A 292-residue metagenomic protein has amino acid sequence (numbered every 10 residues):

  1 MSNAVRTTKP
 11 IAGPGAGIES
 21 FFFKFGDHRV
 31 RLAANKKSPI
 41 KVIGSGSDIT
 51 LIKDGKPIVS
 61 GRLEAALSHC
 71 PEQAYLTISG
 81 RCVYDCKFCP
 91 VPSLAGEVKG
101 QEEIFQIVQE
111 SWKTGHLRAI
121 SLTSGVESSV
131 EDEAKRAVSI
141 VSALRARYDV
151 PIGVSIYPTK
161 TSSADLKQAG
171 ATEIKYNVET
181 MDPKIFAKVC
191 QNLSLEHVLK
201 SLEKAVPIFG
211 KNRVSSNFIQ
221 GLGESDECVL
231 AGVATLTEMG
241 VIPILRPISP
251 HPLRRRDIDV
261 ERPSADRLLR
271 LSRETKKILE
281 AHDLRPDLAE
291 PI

Functional and structural regions predicted by a protein language model:
M1-I52, K204, I208, D226-I292: Auxiliary Fe-S-binding modules of radical SAM enzymes
V5-A12, V59-P92, Q109-T114, R118-A119: N-terminal pre-triad scaffold of radical SAM enzymes
T50, G55-A65, I292: N-terminal pre-core extensions flanking Radical SAM catalytic domains
G80-C82, V178-T180, P247-S249: Short, small-residue-rich loop/turn micro-motifs
P90-Q106, W112-S139, A143-S201, R213-S215 (+1 more regions): Core AdoMet radical
T159-A169, Q220-E238: Catalytic cores of alpha/beta
I208-F209, S216: Glycine-rich cofactor phosphate-binding loops and adjacent beta1-alpha1 units of small-molecule cofactor enzyme domains
